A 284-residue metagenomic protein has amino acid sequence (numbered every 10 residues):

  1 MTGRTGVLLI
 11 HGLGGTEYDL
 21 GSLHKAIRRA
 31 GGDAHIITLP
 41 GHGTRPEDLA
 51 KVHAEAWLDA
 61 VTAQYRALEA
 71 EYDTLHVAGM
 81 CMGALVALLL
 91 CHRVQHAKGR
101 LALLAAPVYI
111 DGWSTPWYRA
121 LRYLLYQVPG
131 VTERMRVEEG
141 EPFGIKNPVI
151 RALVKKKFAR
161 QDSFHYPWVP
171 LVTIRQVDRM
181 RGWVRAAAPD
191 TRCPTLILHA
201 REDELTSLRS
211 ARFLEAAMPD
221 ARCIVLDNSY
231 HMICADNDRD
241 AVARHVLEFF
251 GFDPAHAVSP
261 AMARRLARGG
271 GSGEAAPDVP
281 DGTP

Functional and structural regions predicted by a protein language model:
G14-H24: The serine-hydrolase catalytic nucleophile loop
A30-P46: Conserved alpha/beta-hydrolase
G79-G83, A87: Gly/Ala-rich beta-loop-alpha elbow adjacent to hydrolase catalytic centers
L101-V128: Flexible "cap/lid" loop of the alpha/beta hydrolase fold
G140-A187: Alpha/beta-hydrolase
T191, I197-H199, D203: Short beta-strand/loop motif that positions the catalytic acidic residue of the alpha/beta-hydrolase fold
E204-S210: Conserved alpha/beta-hydrolase "acid-adjacent" motif
R222, N228-P284: Catalytic active-site module of serine/aspartate enzymes centered on a nucleophile-bearing elbow/loop
